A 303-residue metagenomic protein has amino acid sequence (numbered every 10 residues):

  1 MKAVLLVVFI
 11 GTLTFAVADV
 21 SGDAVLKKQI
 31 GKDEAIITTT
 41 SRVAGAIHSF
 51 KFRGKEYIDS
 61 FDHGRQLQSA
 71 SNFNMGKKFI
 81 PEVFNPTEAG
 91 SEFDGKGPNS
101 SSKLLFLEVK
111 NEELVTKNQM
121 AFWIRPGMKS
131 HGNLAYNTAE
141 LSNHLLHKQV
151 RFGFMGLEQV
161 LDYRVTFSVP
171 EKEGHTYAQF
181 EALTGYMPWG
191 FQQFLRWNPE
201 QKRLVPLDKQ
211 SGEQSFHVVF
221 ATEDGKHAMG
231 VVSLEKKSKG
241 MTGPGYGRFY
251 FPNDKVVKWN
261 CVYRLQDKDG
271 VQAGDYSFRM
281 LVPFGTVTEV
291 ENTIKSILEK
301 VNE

Functional and structural regions predicted by a protein language model:
A3-T12: Sec-dependent N-terminal signal peptides
V17-D33, T40-R42, H227-E303: Beta-strand-rich recognition/accessory modules
V20-G22, Q29-G31, R42, E108-L114 (+3 more regions): Solvent-exposed loop and beta-edge segments used for protein-protein assembly and interaction
V20-V115: Solvent-exposed N-terminal domain segments of exported/luminal and surface proteins
K78-E158, K172: Extended, loop-rich substrate-binding clefts of extracytoplasmic carbohydrate-active enzymes
L157-E200: Acidic (Asp/Glu-rich), glycine- and aromatic
A182-G185, F191-P252, V256: Active-site/ligand-binding surface loops and adjacent short beta/alpha elements that line catalytic pockets across
